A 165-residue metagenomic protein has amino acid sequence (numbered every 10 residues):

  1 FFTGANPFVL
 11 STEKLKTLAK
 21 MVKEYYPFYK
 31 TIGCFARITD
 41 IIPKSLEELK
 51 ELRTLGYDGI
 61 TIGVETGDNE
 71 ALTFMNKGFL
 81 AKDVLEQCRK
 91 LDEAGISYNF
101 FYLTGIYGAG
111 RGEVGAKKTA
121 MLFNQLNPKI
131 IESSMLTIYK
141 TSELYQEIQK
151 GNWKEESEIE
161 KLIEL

Functional and structural regions predicted by a protein language model:
F1-T12, Y25-P43, Y57-V84, N99 (+2 more regions): Core AdoMet radical
T3-A5, L103-I106, E147-Q149: Short linear capping/connector segments at secondary-structure termini
T12-A19, I42-L52: Distinct, well-ordered alpha-helical segments
A19-P27, L49-G56, R89-E93: Acidic (Asp/Glu)-rich catalytic clusters
E51-L52, G78-F79, K117-T119, Q149-G151: Short, hinge-like loop/turn segments at secondary-structure boundaries
G59, K82-L144, I163-L165: Conserved C-terminal portion of the radical SAM core fold that forms the substrate/S-adenosylmethionine-binding
L72-M75, S142-W153: Surface-exposed, active-site-proximal loop segments in enzymatic domains
Q149-L165: C-terminal accessory regions of radical SAM enzymes
